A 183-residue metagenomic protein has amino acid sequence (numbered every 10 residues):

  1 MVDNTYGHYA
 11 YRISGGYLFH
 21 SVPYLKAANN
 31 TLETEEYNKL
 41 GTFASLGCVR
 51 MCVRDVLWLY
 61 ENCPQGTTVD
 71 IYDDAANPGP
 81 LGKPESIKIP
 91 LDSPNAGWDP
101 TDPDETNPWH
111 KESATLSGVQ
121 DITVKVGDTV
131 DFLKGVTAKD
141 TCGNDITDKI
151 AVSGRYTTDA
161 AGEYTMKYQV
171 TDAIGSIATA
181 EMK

Functional and structural regions predicted by a protein language model:
M1, K125-T129, A161-G162: Solvent-exposed, conformationally flexible loop/turn segments
V2-E112: Exported/periplasmic cell-wall-interacting domains
L18-F19, V130, I146, A178: Short, isolated positions in well-ordered beta-strands
L57-W58, K139, D172-S176: Short beta-strands and strand-coil junctions in structured, solvent-facing domains, enriched
K111-N144: Solvent-exposed, low-complexity, repeat-rich "mucin-like" stalks and linkers
I122, N144-M182: Serine/threonine-rich, repeat-prone extracellular segments and beta-strand-based repeat modules of secreted/surface
